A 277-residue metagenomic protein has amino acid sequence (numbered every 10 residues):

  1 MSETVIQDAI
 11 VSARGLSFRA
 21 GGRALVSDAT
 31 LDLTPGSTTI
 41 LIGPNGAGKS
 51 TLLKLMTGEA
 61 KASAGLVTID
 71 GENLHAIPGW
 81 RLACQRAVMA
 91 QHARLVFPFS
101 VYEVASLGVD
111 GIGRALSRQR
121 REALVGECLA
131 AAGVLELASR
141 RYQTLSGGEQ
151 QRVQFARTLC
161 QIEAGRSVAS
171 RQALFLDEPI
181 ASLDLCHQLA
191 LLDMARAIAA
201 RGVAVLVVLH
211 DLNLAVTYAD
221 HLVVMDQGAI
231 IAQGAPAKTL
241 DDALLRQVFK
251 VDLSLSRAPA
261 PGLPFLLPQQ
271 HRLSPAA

Functional and structural regions predicted by a protein language model:
V11, V26-D28: Conserved structural motif at the start of ABC-family nucleotide-binding domains
I42-P44: The feature captures the beta-strand-to-loop junction immediately N-terminal to the Walker
T57: Helix-to-loop junction immediately C-terminal to a conserved catalytic motif
G65-N73: Conserved ABC transporter NBD signature motif
N73-A87, F97, A115-R118, E122: ABC ATPase NBD coupling module
Q119-L137: Conserved ABC ATPase "signature" region
R246-A277: ABC ATPase nucleotide-binding domains
